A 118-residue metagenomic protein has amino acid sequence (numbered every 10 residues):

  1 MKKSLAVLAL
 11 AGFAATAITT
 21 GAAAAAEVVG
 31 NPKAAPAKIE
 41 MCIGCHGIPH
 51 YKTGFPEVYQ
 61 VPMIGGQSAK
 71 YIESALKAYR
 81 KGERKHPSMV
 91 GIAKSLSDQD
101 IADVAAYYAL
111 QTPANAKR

Functional and structural regions predicted by a protein language model:
M1-A9: Bacterial N-terminal signal peptides that target proteins for export
L8, F13-A23: C-terminal segment of classical bacterial N-terminal signal peptides
E27-T53, A116: Sequence/structural segment immediately N-terminal to covalent heme-attachment motifs in c-type and related
P32, G47-Y79, V90-S95: Gly/Gly-Pro-rich "capping" loops immediately C-terminal to redox-active cysteine motifs in periplasmic/lumenal
A37-I48, P62, D98-D103, L110: Mobile acidic interaction elements
R84, I92-R118: C-terminal capping alpha-helices of c-type cytochrome domains
